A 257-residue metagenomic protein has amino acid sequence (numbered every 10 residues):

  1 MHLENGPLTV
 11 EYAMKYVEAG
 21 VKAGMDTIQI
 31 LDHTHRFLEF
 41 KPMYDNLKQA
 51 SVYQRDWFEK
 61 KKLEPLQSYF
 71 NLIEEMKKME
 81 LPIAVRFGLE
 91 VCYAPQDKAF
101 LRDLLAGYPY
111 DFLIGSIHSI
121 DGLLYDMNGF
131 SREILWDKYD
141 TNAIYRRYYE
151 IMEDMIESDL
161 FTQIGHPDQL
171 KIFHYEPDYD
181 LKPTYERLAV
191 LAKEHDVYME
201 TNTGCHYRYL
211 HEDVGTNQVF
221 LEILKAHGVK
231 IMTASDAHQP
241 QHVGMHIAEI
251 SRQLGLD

Functional and structural regions predicted by a protein language model:
M1, A13-Y16, E39, E153-D154 (+3 more regions): Charged catalytic cores and adjacent phosphate/nucleic-acid-binding surfaces used for phosphate/nucleic-acid chemistry
M1-P95, F100, F173, Y179 (+2 more regions): An N-terminally biased module of ancient metal coordination in phosphate/nucleic-acid-related enzymes
L8-Y12, W57-P65, W136-R147, E176-P183 (+1 more regions): Alpha-helix N-cap and loop-to-helix initiation/capping positions
M14, Q67-F70, E74, R146-Y149 (+2 more regions): Generic alpha-helical structural signal
K22-A23, M79-E80, G107, S158 (+2 more regions): Alpha-helix C-cap/termination motif
T27, A84-G88, D111-I114, T162-Q163 (+2 more regions): Structural preference for beta-strand elements that scaffold enzyme active sites
H35-F37, P95, Y108, F112-V190 (+1 more regions): Divalent metal-binding pocket/active-site signature
F70-E75, F100-D103, E150-M155, L188: Short, charged beta->alpha transition segments
